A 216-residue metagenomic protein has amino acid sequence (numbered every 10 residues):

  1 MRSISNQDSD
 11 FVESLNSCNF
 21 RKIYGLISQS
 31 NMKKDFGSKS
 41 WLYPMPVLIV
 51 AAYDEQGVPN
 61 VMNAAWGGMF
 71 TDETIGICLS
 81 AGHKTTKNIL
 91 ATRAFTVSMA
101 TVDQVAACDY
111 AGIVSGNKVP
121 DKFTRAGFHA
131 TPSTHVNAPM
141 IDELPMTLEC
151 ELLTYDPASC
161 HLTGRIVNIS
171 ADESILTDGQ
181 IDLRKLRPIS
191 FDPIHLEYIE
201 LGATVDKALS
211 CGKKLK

Functional and structural regions predicted by a protein language model:
M1-S30: N-terminal amphipathic/basic-hydrophobic helices that include classical n-h-c signal peptides and signal-anchor
F20-K216: Basic, polyanion-binding surface patches
